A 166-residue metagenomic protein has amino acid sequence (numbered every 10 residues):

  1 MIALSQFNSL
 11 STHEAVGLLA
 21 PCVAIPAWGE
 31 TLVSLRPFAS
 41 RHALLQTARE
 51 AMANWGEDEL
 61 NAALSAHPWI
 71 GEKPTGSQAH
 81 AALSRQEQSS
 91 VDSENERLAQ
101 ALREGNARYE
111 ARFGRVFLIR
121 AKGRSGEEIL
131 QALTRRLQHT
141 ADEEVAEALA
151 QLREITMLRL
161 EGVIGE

Functional and structural regions predicted by a protein language model:
M1-N106, E154-E166: Aromatic-anchored, charged helix-turn/loop surface patch used as a conserved interaction hotspot
D92-E166: C-terminal non-catalytic interaction appendages of large macromolecular assemblies
